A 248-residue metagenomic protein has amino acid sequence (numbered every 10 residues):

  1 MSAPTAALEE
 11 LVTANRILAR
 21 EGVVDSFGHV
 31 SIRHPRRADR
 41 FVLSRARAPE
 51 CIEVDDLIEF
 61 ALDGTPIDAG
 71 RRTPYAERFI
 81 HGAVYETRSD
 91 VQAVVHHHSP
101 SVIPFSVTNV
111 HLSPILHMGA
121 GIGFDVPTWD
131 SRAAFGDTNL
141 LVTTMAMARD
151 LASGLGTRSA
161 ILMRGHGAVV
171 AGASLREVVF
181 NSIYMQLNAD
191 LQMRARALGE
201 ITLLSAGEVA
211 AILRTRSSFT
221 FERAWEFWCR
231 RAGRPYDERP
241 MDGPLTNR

Functional and structural regions predicted by a protein language model:
M1-R248: Glycine-rich flexible loops
